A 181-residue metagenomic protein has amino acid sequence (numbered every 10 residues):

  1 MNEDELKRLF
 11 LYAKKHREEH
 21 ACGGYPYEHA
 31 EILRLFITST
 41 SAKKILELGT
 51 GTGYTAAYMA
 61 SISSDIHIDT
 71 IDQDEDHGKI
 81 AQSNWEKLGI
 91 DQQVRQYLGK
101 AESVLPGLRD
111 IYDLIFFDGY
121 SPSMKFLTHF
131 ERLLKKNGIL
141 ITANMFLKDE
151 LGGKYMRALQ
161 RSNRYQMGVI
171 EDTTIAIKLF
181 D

Functional and structural regions predicted by a protein language model:
M1-L114, S121-I141, M145-D181: A short alpha-helical cap/connector motif
